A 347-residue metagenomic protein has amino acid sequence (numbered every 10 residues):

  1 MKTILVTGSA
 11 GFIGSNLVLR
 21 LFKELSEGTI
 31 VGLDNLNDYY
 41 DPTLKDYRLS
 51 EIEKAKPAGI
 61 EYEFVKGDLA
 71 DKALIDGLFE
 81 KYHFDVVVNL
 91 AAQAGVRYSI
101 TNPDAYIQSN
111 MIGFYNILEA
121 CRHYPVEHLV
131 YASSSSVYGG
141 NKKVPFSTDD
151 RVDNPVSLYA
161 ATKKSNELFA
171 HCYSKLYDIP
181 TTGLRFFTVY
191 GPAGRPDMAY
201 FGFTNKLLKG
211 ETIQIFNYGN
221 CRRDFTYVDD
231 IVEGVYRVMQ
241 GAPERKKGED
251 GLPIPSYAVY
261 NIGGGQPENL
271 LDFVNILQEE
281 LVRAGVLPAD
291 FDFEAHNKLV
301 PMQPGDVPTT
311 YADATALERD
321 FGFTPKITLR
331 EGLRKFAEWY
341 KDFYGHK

Functional and structural regions predicted by a protein language model:
M1-V189, E268, N275-I276: N-terminal Rossmann-like NAD(P)+-binding domain of SDR-like oxidoreductases, especially those catalyzing
L21, Y173, G202-L207, G234-V238: A short, amphipathic alpha-helix embedded in the catalytic core of nucleotide-handling enzymes
L74, A105, I112, R151 (+5 more regions): Residue-level recognition of oxygen-bearing side chains
D76, E80, L118, H171 (+4 more regions): Solvent-exposed, non-membrane alpha-helical residues enriched in polar/charged side chains
V130, G139-K143, D178, G194 (+2 more regions): Proline-centered turn/helix-capping motifs that create local helix->coil transitions or kinks
V144-P145, P196-T204: A glycine/serine/threonine-rich, flexible loop-to-helix segment that serves as the NAD(P) cofactor-binding "lid"
L207-K347: C-terminal substrate-binding subdomain of Rossmann-fold SDR/epimerase-dehydratase oxidoreductases
